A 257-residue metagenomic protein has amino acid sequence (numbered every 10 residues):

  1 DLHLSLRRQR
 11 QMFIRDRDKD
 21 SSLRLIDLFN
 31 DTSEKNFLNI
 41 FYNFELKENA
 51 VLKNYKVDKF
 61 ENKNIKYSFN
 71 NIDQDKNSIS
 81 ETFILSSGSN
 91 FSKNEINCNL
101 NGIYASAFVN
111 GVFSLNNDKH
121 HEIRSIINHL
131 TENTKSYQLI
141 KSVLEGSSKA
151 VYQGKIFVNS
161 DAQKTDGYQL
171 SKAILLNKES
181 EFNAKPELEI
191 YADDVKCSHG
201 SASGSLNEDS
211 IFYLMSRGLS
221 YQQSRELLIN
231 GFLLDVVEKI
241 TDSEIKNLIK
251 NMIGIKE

Functional and structural regions predicted by a protein language model:
D1-I14: Single conserved hydrophobic/aromatic residue that forms the stacking wall/gate of nucleotide- or nucleobase-binding
R15-R17, F41-K47, L52, N70-Q74 (+4 more regions): Well-ordered beta-strand segments characteristic of repetitive beta-sheet solenoids
S21, A50, S78, S89 (+6 more regions): Small-residue (G/S/T/A) turn/hinge positions that recur once per unit in extracellular repeat modules
K59-S125: Acidic, glycine-rich loop-and-beta core segments that form the ion-binding/anion-interacting portion of active sites
V112-L115, I123-K135, L139-L144: A glycine- and small/hydrophobic-rich beta-loop-beta segment that serves as a flexible "lid/hinge" or phosphate-binding
D161-A162, D166-Y191, V195: A mid-sequence, solvent-exposed acidic-amphipathic segment
F182-K239: Amphipathic, heptad-repeat alpha-helical segments used for oligomerization and assembly
I240-E257: Long, compositionally biased
